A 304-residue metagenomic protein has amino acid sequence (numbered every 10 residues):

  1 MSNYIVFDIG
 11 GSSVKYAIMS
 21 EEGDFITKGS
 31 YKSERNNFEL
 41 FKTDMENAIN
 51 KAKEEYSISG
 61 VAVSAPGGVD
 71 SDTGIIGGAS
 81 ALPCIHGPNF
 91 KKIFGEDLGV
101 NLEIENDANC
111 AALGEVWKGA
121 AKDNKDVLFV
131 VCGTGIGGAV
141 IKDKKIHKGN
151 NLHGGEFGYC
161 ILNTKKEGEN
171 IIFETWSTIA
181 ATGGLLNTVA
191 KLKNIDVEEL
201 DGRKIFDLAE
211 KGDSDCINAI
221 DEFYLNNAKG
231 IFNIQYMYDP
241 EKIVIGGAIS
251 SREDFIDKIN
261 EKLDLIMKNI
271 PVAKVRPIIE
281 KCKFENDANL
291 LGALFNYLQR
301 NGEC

Functional and structural regions predicted by a protein language model:
M1-G60, S71-T73, F94-V100, W117-N124 (+1 more regions): ATP-binding/phosphotransfer module of carbohydrate and carboxylate kinases, centering on a glycine-rich
S20, A65, D72, K142-D143: A cytosolic small-molecule/anion-sensing beta-strand core signal
D24-F25, I76, I146-H147: Hydrophobic "anchor" residues
K32-E34, C84, H153-E156: A short acidic/small-residue loop/turn micro-motif
G74-G87: A charged helix-plus-loop insertion that forms the helical arch/lid used to bind and gate nucleic-acid substrates
L102-N106: General beta-strand structural signal in soluble alpha/beta enzymes
D107, G133, A293: Active-site glycine-centered loops adjacent to acidic/histidine catalytic or metal-binding residues that shape
K122-I179: Glycine-rich phosphate-binding loop of actin/hexokinase-like ATP-binding domains
